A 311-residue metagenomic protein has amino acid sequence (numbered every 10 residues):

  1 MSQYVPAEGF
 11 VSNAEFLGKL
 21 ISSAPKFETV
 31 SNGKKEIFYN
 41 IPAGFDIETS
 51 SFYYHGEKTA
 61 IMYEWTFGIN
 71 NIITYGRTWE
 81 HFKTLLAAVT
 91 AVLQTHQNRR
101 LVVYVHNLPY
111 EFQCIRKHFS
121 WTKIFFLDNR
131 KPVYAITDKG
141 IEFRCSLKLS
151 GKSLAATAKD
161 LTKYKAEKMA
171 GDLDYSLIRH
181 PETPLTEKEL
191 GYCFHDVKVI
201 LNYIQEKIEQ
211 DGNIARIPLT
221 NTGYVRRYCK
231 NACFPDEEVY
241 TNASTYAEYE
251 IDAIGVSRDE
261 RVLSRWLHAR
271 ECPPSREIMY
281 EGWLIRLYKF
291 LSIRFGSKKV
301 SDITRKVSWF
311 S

Functional and structural regions predicted by a protein language model:
M1-S311: Metal-dependent nucleotidyl/phosphoryl-transfer cores and adjacent nucleic-acid-binding surfaces
